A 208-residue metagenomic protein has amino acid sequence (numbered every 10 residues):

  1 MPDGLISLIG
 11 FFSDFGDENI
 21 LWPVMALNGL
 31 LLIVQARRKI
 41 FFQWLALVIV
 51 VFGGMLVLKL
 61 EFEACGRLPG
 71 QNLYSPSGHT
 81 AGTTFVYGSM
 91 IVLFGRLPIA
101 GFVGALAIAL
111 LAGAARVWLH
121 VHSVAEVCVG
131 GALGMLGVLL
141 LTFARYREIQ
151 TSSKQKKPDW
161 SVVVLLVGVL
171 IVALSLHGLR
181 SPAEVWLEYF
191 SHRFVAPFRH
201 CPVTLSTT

Functional and structural regions predicted by a protein language model:
M1-S75, A81-A112, P158, P197: Hydrophobic alpha-helical bundle signature of multipass membrane enzymes
P2, L166-S181: A membrane-periplasm/extracellular boundary helix in multi-pass inner-membrane enzymes that assemble envelope glycans
K59-S75, L111-L139, P182-H192: Interfacial helix-loop-helix junctions of multi-pass membrane proteins
G88-V92, G134-R145: Hydrophobic transmembrane alpha-helices
G95-G101, T142-S152: Membrane-interface junctions at the ends of membrane-embedded or membrane-associated helices
L106, G134, S161-I171: Hydrophobic membrane-spanning alpha-helices of multi-pass integral membrane proteins
Q150-L166: Membrane-interfacial entry segments at the cytosolic side of transmembrane helices
A183-T208: Membrane-interface segments at or immediately adjacent to transmembrane helices that form the boundary between
